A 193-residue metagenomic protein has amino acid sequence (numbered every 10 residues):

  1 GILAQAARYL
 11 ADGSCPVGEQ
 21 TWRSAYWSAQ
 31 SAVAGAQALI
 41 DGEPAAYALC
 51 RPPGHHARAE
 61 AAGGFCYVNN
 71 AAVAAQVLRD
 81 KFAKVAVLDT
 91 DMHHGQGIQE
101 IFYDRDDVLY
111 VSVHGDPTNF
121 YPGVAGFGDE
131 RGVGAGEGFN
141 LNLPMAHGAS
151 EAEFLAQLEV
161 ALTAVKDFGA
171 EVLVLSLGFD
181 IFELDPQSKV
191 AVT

Functional and structural regions predicted by a protein language model:
G1-W27: A contiguous, low-structure linker/loop signature
L3-A4, D41, E130: Mobile beta-alpha loop/short-helix "lid" or hinge segments that flank ligand
Q5-A7, E43-P52: Acidic-glycine-rich active-site phosphate/pyrophosphate-binding loop
W27-D41: Conserved ATP-binding subdomain of kinase catalytic cores across diverse folds
V33, Q37, Y47-T193: Conserved alpha-helical scaffold segments that buttress catalytic/binding sites
